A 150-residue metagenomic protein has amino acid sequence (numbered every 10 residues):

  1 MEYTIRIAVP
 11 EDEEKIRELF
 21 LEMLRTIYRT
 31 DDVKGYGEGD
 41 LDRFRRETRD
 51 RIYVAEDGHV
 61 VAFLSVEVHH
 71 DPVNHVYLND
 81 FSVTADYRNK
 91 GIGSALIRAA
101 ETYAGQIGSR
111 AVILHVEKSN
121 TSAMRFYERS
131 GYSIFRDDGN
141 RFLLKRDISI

Functional and structural regions predicted by a protein language model:
M1-T4, I148-I150: Short, Lys/Arg-enriched, disordered terminal segments
Y3, I7-N79, T84, I97-A99 (+2 more regions): Acetyl-CoA-dependent GNAT
P10, A85, S94, K118-T121: Alpha-helix N-capping/helix-start residues
V73, G91, S122: Residues that form or flank phosphate/diphosphate-binding pockets in enzymes that use nucleotide phosphates
V83, N89-T102, R125-R129: Conserved acetyl-CoA-binding loop-helix of GNAT-fold acetyltransferases
K90, Q106-R110: Short coil/turn segments at alpha/beta junctions that flank glycine-rich nucleotide-binding fingerprints
R110-I150: C-terminal "cap" of GNAT-fold acetyltransferases
